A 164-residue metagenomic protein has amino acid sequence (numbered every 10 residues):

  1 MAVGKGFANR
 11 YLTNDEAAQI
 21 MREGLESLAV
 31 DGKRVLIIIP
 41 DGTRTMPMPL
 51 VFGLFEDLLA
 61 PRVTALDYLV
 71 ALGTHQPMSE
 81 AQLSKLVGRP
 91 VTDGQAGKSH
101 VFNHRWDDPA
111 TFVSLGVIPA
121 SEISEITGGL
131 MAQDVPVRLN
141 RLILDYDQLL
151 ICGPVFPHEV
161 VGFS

Functional and structural regions predicted by a protein language model:
M1-A18: N-terminal amphipathic/basic leader segments beginning at the initiator methionine
D15, L54-P61, D147-Q148, G162-F163: Hydrophobic alpha/beta core scaffold segments
I20-E23, L50-F55, M131-I143: Short alpha-helical segments and helix-capping/turn motifs at coil-helix boundaries
M21-L36, R62, L142-D145: Glycine-rich phosphate/diphosphate-binding loops that line cofactor/substrate pockets in enzymes
R34-T45, D67-G73, L149-G153: Short glycine-rich or small-residue beta-strand-to-loop segments that form or flank ligand, phosphate, metal/Fe-S
T45-L66: Histidine-anchored nucleotide/phosphate-binding helix
M48, E159-S164: Glycine/threonine-rich flexible loop motifs
M78-V161: An acidic, phosphate/nucleotide-engaging active-site surface
